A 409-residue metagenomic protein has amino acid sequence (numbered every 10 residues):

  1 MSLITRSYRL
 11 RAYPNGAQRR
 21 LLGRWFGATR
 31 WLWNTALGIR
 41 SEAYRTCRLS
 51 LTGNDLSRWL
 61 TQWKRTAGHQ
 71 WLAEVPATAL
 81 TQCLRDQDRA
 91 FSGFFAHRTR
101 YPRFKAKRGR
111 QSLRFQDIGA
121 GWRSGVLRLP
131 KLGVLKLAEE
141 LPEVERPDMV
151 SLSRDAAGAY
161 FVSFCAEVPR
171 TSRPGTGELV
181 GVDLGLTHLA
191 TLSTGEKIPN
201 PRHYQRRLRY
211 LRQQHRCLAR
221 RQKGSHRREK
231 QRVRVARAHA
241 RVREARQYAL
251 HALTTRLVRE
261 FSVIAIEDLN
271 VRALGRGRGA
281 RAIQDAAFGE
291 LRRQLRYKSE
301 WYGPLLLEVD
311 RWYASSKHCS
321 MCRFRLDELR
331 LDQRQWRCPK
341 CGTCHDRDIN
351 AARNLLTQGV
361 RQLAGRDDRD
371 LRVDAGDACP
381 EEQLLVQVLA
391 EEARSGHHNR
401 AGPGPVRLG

Functional and structural regions predicted by a protein language model:
M1-A79: Gly/serine-rich nucleotide phosphate-binding loop at the start of the catalytic core of nucleotide/ADP-ribose-handling
T5-R6, G16, R20, T78 (+3 more regions): Positively charged, helix-rich recognition surfaces that bind polyanionic ligands
L10, Q87, R98, G376 (+1 more regions): Generic N-terminal simple sequence motifs
L22, W33, R40, L56-W63 (+7 more regions): Generic structural signal of hydrophobic/aromatic residues within well-ordered alpha-helices of folded domains
A36, C83-F94, I349-G359: Stable alpha-helical structural segments in soluble proteins, enriched in small hydrophobic residues
L37-Y44, F91, F95-P102, V168 (+1 more regions): Long, hydrophobic, amphipathic alpha-helical segments used as structural scaffolds
G53-D155: Acidic carboxylate diad motif detector
